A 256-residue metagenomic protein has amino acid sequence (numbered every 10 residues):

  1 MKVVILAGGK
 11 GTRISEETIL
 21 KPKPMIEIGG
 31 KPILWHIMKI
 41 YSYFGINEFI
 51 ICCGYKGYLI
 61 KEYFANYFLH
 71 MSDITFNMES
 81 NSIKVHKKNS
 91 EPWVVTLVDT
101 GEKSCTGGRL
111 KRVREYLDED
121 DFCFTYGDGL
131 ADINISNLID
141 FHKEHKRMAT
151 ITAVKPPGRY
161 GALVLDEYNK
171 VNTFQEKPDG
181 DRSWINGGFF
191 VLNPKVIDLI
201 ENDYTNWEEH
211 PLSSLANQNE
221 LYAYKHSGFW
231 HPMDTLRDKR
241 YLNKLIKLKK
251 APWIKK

Functional and structural regions predicted by a protein language model:
M1-N66, L97: N-terminal glycine-rich phosphate-binding loop and ensuing alpha1 helix
V3-I5, I51, F124-T125, A149-T152 (+1 more regions): Structural beta-sheet core signal
M25, A162-L165, L212, A223: A structural signal for short hydrophobic beta-strand segments in well-ordered beta-sheet cores
H36, G108-R112, P211: Well-ordered alpha-helical segments embedded in enzymatic catalytic cores
E62-D166: Conserved beta-loop-beta/alpha segment of the NTase-like Rossmann-fold superfamily that binds/positions NTPs
D121-C123, L130, I135-K143, P156-G158 (+1 more regions): Catalytic-core segments of class I nucleotidyltransferases/pyrophosphorylases that form NMP-activated intermediates
